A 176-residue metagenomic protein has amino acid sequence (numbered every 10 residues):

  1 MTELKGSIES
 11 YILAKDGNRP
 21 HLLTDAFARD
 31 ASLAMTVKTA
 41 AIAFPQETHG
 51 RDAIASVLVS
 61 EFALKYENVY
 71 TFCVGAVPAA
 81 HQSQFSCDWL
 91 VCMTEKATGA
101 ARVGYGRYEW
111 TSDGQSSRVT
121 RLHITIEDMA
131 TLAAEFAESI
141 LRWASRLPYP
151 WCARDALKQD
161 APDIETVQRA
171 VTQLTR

Functional and structural regions predicted by a protein language model:
M1-L13, G17, H21, D25 (+2 more regions): Short, low-complexity N-terminal intrinsically disordered segments enriched in polar/charged residues
T2-E9, C92-V103, R107-R176: Terminal "cap-and-tail" regions of soluble proteins that handle hydrophobic small molecules
Y11, I42, Q46, T98: Conserved aromatic-histidine-acidic binding/catalytic patches
L23-T24, A31, I54, W110: Hydrophobic pocket/interface hotspot
R29-S86: A solvent-exposed, acidic/Ser-Thr-rich amphipathic alpha-helical stretch
F85-M93: Hydrophobic beta-sheet segments that form the core/acyl-binding groove of ACP/CoA-dependent acyl-chain-processing
